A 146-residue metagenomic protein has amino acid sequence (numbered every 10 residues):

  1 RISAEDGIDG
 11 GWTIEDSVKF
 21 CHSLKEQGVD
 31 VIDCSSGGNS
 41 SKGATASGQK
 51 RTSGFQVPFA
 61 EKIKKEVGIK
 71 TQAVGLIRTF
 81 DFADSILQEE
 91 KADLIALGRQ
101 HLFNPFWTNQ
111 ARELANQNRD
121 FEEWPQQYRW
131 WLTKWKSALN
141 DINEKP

Functional and structural regions predicted by a protein language model:
R1-P146: Flavin-dependent oxidoreductase catalytic cores
